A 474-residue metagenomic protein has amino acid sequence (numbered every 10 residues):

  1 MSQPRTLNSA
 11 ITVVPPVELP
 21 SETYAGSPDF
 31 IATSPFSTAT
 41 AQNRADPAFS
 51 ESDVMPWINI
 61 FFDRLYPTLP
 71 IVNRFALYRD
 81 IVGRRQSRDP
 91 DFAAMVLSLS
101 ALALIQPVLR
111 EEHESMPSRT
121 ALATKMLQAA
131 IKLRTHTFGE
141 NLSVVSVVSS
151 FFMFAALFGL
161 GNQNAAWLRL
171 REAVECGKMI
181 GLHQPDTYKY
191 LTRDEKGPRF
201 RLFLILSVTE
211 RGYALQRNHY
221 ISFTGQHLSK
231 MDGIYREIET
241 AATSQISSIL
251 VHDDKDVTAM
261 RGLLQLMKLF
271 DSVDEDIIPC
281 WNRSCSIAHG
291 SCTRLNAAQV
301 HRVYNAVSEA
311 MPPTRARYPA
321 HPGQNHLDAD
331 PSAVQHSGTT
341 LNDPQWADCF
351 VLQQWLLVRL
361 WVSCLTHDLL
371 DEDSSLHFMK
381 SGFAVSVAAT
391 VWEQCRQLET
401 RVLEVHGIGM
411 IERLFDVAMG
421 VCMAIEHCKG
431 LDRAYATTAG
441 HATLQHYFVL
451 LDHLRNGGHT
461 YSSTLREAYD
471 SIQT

Functional and structural regions predicted by a protein language model:
S2-S52, P56, S207, L444-T474: Intrinsically disordered, low-complexity regulatory regions with latent secondary structure
A41-Q42, P47-A48, S52-R261, D274-L295 (+5 more regions): Acidic, Ser/Thr-rich, low-complexity intrinsically disordered regions in fungal proteins
L99, S149, L202, L206 (+5 more regions): The tetratricopeptide repeat
F154, R211, L356, S363-L365 (+2 more regions): Conserved small-residue packing positions in alpha-helical repeats and bundles
D276, A418-V421: Hydrophobic residues within the alpha-helices of tandem HEAT/HEAT-like
H377-S381: Soluble C-terminal extramembrane regulatory/interaction domains of multi-pass membrane proteins
